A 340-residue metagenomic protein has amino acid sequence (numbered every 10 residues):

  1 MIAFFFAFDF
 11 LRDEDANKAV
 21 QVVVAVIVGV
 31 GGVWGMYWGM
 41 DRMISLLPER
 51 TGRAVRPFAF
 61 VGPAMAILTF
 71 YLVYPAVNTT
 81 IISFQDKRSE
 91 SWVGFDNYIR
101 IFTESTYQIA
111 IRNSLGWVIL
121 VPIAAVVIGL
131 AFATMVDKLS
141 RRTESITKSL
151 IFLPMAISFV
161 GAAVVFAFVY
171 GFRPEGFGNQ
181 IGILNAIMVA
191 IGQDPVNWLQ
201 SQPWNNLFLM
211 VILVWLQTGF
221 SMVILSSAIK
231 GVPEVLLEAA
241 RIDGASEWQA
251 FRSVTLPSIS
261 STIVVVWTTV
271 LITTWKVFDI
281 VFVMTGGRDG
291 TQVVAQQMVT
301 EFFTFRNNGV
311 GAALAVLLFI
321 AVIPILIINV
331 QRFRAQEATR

Functional and structural regions predicted by a protein language model:
M1-E49: Transmembrane alpha-helices
F5-A25, R56-R340: A structural signal for multi-pass alpha-helical bundles of membrane permease subunits that mediate small-molecule
